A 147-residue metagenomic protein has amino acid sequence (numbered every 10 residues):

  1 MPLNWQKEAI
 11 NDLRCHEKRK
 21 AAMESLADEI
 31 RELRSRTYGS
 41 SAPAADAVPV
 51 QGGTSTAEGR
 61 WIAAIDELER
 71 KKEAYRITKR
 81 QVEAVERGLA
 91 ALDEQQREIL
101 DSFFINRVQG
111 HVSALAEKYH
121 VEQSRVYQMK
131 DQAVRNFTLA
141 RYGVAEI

Functional and structural regions predicted by a protein language model:
M1-A91, A114, L139-I147: N-terminal interaction/assembly modules
Q81, L92-Q96, M129: N-terminal positioning helix adjacent to the helix-turn-helix/winged-helix DNA-binding module
L92-G110: Short amphipathic alpha helix immediately N-terminal
R107-R125: Helix-turn-helix DNA-binding module
H120-A140: DNA-recognition helix of helix-turn-helix
